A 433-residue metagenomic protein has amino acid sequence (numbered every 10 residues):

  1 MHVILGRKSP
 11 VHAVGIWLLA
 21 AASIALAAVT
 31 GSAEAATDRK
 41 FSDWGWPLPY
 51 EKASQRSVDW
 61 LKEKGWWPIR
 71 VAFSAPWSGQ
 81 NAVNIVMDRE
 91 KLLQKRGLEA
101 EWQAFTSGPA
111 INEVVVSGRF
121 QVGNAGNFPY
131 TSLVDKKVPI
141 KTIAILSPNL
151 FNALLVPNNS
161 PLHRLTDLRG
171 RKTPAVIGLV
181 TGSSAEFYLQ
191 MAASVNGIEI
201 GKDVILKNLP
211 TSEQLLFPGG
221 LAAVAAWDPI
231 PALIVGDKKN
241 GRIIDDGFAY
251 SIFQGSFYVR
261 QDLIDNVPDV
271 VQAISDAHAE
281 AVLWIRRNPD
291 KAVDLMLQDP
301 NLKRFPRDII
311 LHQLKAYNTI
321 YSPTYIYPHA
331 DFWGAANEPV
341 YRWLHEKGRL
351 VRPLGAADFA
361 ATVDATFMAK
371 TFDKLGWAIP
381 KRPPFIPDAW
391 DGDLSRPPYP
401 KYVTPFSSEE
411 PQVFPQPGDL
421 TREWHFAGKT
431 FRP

Functional and structural regions predicted by a protein language model:
M1-H12: N-terminal secretory signal peptides that target proteins for export/translocation
G15-A28: Bacterial N-terminal signal peptides
A27, A33-A35: Boundary at the C-terminal end of the N-terminal hydrophobic targeting segment
A36-N208, Q214-L215, A222-D228, D245 (+2 more regions): Short, glycine-/small- and polar/acidic-enriched structural segments that line small-molecule recognition paths
P148-L154, S160, N240-G241, F253-F257 (+2 more regions): Small-molecule pocket liners
L206, T211-P306: Pocket-lining segment of extracytoplasmic ligand-binding domains
V267-G355: Secondary-structure end/capping motifs
P339-A389: C-terminal solvent-exposed extensions
